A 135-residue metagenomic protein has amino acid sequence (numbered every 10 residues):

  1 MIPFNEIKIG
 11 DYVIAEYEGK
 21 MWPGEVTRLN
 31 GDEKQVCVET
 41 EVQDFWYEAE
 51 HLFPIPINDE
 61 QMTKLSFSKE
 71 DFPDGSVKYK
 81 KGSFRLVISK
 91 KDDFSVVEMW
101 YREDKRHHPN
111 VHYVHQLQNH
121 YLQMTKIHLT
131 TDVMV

Functional and structural regions predicted by a protein language model:
M1-P3: Short alpha-helix capping/helix-loop boundary micro-motifs
Y12, K20-G31: Short beta-strand-centered aromatic/proline hotspots
K34-T40: SH3/SH3-like beta-barrel fold
E41-W46, D71-H112: Acidic, low-complexity, intrinsically disordered interaction modules
V42-D71, H108-I127, T131-V133: Intrinsically disordered, low-complexity, charged/polar segments
